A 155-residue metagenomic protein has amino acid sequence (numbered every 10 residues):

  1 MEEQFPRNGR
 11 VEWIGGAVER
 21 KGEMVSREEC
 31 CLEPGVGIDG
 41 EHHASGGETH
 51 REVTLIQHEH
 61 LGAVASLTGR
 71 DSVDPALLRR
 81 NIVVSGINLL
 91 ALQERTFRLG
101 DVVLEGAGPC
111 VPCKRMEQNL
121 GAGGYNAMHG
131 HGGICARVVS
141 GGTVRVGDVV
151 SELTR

Functional and structural regions predicted by a protein language model:
M1-R155: Metal-cofactor-dependent catalytic cores
